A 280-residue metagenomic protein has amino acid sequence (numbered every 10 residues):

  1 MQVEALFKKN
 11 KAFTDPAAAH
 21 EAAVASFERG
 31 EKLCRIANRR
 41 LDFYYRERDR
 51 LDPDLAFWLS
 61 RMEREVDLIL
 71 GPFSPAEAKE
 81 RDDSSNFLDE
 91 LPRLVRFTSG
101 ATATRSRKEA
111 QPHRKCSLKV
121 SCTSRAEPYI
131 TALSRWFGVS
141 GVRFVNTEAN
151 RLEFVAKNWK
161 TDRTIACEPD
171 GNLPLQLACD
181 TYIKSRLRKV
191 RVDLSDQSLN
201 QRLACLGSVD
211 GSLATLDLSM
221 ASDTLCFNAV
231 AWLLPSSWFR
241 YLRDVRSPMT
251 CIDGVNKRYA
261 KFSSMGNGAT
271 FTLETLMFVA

Functional and structural regions predicted by a protein language model:
M1-E148, E153: Non-catalytic, polymerase-adjacent accessory regions of viral genome-replication enzymes
T131-A280: Core nucleotidyl-transferase/polymerase catalytic module
